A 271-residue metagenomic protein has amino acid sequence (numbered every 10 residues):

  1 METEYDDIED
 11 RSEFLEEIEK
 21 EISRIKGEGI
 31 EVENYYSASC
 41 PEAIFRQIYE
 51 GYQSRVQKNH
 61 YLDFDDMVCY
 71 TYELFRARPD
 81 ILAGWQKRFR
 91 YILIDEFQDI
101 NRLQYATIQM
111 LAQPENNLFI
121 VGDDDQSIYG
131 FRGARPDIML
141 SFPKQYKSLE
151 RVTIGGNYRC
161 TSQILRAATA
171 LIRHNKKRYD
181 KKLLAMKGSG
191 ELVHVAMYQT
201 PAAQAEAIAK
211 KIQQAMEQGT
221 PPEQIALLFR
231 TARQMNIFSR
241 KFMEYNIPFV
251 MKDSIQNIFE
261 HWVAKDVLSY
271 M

Functional and structural regions predicted by a protein language model:
M1-K20, A196: Conserved P-loop NTPase-based nucleic-acid remodeling module centered on helicase motor cores
D10, K26-I30, E115-N116, L171-K181: Proline-centered turn/helix-capping motifs that create local helix->coil transitions or kinks
F14-E28, Q163-L171: Structured, non-catalytic alpha/beta "coupling" segments that mediate domain-domain communication and provide generic
S37-S141, G156-C160: Conserved helicase NTPase motor core
D124-D125, D253-N257: Short, acidic/turn-prone active-site loops that include or flank metal/cofactor- and phosphate-binding residues
K147-E150, G155-P248: Helicase P-loop NTPase motor core
M243-I247, I255-M271: Conserved short internal alpha-helix adjacent to the catalytic or cofactor-binding core of large enzyme scaffolds
